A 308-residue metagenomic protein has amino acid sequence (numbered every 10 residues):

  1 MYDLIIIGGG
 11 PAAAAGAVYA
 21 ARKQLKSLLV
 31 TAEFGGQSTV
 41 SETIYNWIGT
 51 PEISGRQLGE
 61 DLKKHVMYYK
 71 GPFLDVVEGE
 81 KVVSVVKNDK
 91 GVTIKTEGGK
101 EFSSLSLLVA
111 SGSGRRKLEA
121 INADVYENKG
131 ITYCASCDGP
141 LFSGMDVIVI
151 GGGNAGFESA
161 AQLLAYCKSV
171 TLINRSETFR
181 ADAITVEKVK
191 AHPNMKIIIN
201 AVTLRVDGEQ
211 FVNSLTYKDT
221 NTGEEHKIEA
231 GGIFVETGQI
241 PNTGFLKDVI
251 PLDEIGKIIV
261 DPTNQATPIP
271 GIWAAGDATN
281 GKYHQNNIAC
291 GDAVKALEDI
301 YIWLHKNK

Functional and structural regions predicted by a protein language model:
M1-D3, G79, N128, S143-M145 (+2 more regions): Phosphate-coordination loops involved in phosphoryl transfer and adenosine-cofactor binding
Y2-L74, F157-A183, D253: Beta1-alpha1 glycine-rich phosphate/pyrophosphate-binding loop at the start of Rossmann-like nucleotide-binding domains
G8, A110-G112, K117-E119, I150 (+2 more regions): Short, well-ordered coil/turn residues at beta-beta hairpins and beta-strand->alpha-helix junctions within
G10-A12, S113-R115, N154-A155, T279-N280: Residue-level detector of alpha-helix initiation sites
R22, A161, A165-L172, N287-K308: Internal hydrophobic alpha-helix adjacent to the cofactor/substrate pocket in enzyme cavities
V66-T96, E101-S104, A165-P262, I302-K308: A Rossmann-like FAD-binding core segment of flavoenzymes
F73-S143, G152: Glycine/small-residue-rich loop that forms an oxyanion/phosphate-binding "nest" at active or ligand-binding sites
G114, V125-L141, T237-H284, I288 (+1 more regions): FAD-site-proximal beta/loop scaffold in flavoenzymes
